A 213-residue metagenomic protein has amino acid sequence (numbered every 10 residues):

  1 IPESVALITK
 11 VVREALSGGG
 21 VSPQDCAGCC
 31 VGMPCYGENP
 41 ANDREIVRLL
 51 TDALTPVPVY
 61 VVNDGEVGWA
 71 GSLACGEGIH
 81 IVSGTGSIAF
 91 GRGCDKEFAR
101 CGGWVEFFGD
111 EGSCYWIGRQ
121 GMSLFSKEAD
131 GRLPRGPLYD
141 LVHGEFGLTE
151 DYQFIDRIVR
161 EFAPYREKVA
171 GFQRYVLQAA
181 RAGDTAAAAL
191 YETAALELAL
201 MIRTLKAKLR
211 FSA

Functional and structural regions predicted by a protein language model:
I1-G28, L49-V57, G71-I79, S123-A213: ATP-binding/phosphotransfer module of carbohydrate and carboxylate kinases, centering on a glycine-rich
C29-P34: Short glycine-rich or small-residue beta-strand-to-loop segments that form or flank ligand, phosphate, metal/Fe-S
G37-R135: Phosphate-binding/catalytic loop of phosphoryl-transfer enzymes
